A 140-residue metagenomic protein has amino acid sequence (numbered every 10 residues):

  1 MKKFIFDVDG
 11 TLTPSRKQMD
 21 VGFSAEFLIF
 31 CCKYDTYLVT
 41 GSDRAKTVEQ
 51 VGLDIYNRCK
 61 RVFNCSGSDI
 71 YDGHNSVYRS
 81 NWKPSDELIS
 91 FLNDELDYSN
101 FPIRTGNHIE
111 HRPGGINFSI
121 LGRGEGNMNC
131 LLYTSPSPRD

Functional and structural regions predicted by a protein language model:
K2-F4, D35-Y37, I116: Hydrophobic beta-strand segments of well-ordered beta-sheets in folded domains
K2-R16: Asp-based phosphoryl-transfer active-site loop
F6-D9, C65-G67, R112-P113, F118-R123: Short loop/turn segments at strand-loop or loop-helix junctions that form parts of catalytic or ligand-binding pockets
T11-L12, V39-G41, T134: Ser/Thr-glycine-rich phosphate-binding loops at phosphate-binding pockets of nucleotides, nucleotide cofactors
K17-H108: Active-site phosphate-binding/coordination module
G124-M128: Short, charged/polar, Gly/Pro-enriched secondary-structure boundary elements
Y133-D140: Conserved small/polar residues in nucleotide/adenosyl-binding loops
